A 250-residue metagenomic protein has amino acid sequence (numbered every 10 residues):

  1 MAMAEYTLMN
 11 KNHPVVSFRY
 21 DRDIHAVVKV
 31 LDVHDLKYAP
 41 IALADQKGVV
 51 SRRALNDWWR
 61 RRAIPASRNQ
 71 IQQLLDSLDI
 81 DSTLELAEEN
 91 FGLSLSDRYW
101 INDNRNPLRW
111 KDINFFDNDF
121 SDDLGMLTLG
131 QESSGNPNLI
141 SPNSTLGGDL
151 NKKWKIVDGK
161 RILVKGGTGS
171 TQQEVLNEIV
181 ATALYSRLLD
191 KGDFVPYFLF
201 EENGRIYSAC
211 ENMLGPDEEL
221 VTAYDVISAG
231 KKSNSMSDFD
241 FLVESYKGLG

Functional and structural regions predicted by a protein language model:
M1-L139: Regulatory N- and C-terminal appendages and interdomain linkers associated with kinase/kinase-like NTP transferase
N12, Q173-E174, R187, N234-G250: Conserved kinase catalytic-core segment
R22-G48, Q173-R187, Y224-N234: A signal for specific C-terminal beta-sheet/loop modules enriched in small/flexible residues with GP/PG/PP motifs
Y38-P40, V50, F194-Y197, D240-V243: Short C-terminal domain-edge/linker segments immediately following a structured domain
R52, R68, L220, S235-L242: Alpha-helix initiation and N-capping motif
W110-K232: Conserved ATP-binding subdomain of kinase catalytic cores across diverse folds
